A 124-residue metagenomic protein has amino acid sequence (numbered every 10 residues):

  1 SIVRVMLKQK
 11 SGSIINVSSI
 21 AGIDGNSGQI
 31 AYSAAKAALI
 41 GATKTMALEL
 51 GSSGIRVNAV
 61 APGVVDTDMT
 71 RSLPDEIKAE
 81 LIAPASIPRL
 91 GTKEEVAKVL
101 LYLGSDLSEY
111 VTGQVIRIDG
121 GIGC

Functional and structural regions predicted by a protein language model:
S1-S13: A short helix-coil junction within the Rossmann-fold of NAD(P)-dependent oxidoreductases
R4, L48-S52, E109: Alpha-helical segment proximal to the catalytic Tyr-Lys
L7-K8, L50-S53, V65, G91 (+1 more regions): A short hydrophobic alpha-helix cap/turn motif
S19: Residue(s) in the substrate-gating loop at a strand-loop-helix junction that position the organic substrate next
I23, I40, A61-S72: Short, flexible catalytic-loop segment of classical short-chain dehydrogenase/reductase
D24-I30, S52-S53, P88, D106: Active-site loop immediately N-terminal to the catalytic Tyr-X3-Lys motif of short-chain dehydrogenase/reductase
A35, T43: Active-site helix of classical SDR
A59, I82-L107, V111, I118-G120: C-terminal helical subdomain
